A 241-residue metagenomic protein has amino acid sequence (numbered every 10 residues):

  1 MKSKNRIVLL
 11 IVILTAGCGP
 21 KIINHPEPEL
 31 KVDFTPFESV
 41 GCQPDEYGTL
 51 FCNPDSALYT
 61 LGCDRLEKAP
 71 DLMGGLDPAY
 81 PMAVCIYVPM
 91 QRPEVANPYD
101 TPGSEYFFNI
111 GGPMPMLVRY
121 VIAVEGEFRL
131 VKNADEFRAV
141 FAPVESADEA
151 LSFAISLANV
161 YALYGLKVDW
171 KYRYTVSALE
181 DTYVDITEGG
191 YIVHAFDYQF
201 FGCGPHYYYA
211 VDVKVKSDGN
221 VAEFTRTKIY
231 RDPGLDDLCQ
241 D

Functional and structural regions predicted by a protein language model:
K4-L10: Sec-dependent signal peptide recognition, specifically the positively charged N-region followed immediately by
T15-G17: C-terminal motif of bacterial Sec signal peptides marking the signal peptidase cleavage site
G19-K21: Bacterial signal peptide processing site
H25-T175: Extended, low-hydrophobicity segments enriched in charged/polar residues
S177-L179, G204-V211: Short, surface-exposed coil-to-beta transition loops
T182-Y191, K214-A222: A short, structured loop/turn motif at beta-sheet edges
Q199-G202: Short glycine/acidic-enriched loop and turn motifs that connect beta-strands
F224-L238: Short, solvent-exposed aromatic-acidic interface loops
